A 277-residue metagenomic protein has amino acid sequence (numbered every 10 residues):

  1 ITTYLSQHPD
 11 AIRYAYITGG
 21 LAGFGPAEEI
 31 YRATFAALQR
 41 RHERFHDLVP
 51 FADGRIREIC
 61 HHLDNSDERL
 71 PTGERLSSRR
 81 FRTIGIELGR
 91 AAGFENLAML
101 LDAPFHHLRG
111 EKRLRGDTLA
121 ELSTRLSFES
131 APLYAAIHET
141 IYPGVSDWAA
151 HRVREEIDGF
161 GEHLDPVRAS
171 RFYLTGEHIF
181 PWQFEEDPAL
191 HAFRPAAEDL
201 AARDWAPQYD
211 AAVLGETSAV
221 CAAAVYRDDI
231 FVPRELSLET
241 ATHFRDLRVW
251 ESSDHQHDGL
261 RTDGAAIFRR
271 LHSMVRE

Functional and structural regions predicted by a protein language model:
I1-T3: Glycine-rich nucleophile elbow surrounding the catalytic serine of serine-hydrolase chemistry
L5-L63: A catalytic-pocket lid/entrance helix-loop region that shapes and gates access to the active site across common
I12, F244-L247: Core-facing hydrophobic residues within beta-strands of well-ordered domains
D67-L200: Alpha/beta-hydrolase fold active-site neighborhood
G93-N96, D229-L236: Conserved alpha/beta-hydrolase "acid-adjacent" motif
L100-D102, P233-T242: Short alpha-helix in the alpha/beta-hydrolase fold that links the catalytic acid
T217, A222-V225: Short beta-strand/loop motif that positions the catalytic acidic residue of the alpha/beta-hydrolase fold
F231, W250-R269: Catalytic histidine-centered segment of alpha/beta-hydrolase-like enzymes
